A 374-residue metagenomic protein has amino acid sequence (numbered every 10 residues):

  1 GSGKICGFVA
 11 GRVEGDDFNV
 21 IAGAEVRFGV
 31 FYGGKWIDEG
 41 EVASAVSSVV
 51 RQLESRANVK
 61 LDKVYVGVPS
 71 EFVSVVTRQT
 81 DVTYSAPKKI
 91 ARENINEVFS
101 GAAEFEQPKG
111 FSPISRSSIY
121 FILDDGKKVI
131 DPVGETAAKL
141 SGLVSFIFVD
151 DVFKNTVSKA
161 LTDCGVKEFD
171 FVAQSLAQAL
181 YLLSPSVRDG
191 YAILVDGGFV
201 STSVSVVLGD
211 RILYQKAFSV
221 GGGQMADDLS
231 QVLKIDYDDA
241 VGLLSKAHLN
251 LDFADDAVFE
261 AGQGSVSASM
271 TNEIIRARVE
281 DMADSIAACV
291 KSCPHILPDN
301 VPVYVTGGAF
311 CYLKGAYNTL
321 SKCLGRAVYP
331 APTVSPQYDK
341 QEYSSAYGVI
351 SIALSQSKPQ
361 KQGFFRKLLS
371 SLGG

Functional and structural regions predicted by a protein language model:
G1-I5, V68-P69, L194-S201, V207-D210 (+3 more regions): A short acidic Gly-Thr/Ser loop motif
K4-V64, V68-A192, L213, L249-I275 (+3 more regions): Nucleotide/phosphate-binding catalytic cleft detector across ATP-hydrolyzing and phosphate-transferring enzymes
N19-V20, G197-V200, K314-P330: Acidic-glycine-rich active-site phosphate/pyrophosphate-binding loop
D38-V49, F153, S175, G221 (+10 more regions): Helical mechanochemical/support elements of P-loop NTPase systems and associated helical scaffolds
R92, N96, S321-Y347: Conserved phosphate-binding/catalytic loops in two-lobed NTP-binding clefts
Y181-L251: Acidic, glycine-rich loop-and-beta core segments that form the ion-binding/anion-interacting portion of active sites
E273-I274, G307-G308, T333-Y338: Short, contiguous acidic/charged loop-to-helix segments that flank catalytic cores in large enzymes
D281-P294: A short, acidic, amphipathic alpha-helical segment used as a generic capping/interface helix at domain edges
